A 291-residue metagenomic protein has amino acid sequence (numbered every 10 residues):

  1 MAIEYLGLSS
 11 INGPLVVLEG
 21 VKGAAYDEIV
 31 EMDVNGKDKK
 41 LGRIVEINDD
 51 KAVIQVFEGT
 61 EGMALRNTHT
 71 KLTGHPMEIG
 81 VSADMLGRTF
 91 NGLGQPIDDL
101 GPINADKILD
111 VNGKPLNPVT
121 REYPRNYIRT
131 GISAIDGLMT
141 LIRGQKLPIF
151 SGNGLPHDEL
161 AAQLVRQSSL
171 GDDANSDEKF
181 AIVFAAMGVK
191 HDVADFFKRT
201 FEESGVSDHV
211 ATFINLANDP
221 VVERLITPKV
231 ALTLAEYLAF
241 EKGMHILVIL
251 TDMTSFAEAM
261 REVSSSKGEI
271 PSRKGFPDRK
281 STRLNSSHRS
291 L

Functional and structural regions predicted by a protein language model:
M1-E4, S10-T130: Acidic-enriched and Gly/Ser
L6-G7, I29, A52-V53, H69 (+8 more regions): Structural motif
G23-Y26, M32-N35, L164-Q167, K198-S204 (+1 more regions): Short, solvent-exposed amphipathic alpha-helical segments in soluble enzyme and RNA/protein-processing domains
T68-T70, M77, D84, P96-K146 (+4 more regions): P-loop NTPase nucleotide-binding/switch module
T89, D158-E159, D195-F196: Phosphate-binding Walker
S151-G152: The Walker A (P-loop) glycine that initiates the GxxxxGKT/S ATP-binding motif of P-loop NTPases
P156-L160, L164, D172-F180, M187 (+3 more regions): Conserved P-loop NTPase nucleotide-binding/switch module
K198-A211, E262-S264: Juxtamembrane helix-loop transition segments at the membrane interface in multi-pass membrane proteins
